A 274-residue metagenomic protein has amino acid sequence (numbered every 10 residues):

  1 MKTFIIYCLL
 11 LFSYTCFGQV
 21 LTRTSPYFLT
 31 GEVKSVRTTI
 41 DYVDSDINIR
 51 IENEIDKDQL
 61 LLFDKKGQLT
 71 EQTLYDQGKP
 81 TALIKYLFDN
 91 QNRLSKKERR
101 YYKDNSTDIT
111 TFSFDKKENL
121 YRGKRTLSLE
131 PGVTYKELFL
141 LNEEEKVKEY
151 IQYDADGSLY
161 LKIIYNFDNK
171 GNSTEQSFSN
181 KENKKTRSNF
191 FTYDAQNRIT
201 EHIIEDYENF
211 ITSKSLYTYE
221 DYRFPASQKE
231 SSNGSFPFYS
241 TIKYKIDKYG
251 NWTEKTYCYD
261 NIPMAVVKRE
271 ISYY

Functional and structural regions predicted by a protein language model:
M1-T22: Bacterial Sec-dependent N-terminal signal peptides
Q19-Y274: Buried hydrophobic residues that stabilize the cores of well-folded domains
